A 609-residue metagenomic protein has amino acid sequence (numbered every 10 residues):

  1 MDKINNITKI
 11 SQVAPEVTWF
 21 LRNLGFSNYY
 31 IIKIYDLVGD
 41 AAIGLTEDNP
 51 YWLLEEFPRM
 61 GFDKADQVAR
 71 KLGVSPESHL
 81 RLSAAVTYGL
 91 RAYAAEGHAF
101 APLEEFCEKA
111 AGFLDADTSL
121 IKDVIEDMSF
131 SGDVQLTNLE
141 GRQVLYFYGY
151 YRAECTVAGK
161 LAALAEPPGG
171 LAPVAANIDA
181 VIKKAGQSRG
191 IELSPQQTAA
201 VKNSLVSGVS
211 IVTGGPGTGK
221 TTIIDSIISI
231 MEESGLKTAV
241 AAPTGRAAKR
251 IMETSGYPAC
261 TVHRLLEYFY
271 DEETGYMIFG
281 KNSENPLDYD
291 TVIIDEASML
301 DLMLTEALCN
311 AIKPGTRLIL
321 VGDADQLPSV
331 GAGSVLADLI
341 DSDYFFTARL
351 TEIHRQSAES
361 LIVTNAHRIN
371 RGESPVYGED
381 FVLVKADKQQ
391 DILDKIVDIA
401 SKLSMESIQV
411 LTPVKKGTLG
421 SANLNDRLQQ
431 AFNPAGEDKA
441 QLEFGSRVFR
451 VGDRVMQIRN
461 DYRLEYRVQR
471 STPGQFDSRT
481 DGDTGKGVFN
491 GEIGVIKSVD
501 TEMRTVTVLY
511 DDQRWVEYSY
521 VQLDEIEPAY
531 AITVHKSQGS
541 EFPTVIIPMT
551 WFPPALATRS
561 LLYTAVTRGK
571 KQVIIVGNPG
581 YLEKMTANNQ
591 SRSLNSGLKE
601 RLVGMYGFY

Functional and structural regions predicted by a protein language model:
M1-A176: Accessory, non-ATPase domains that flank or precede helicase/AAA+ motor cores in DNA-metabolism machines
A176-P195: N-terminal pre-Walker A segment at the start of P-loop NTPase domains
G190-V206: N-terminal pre-P-loop "Q-motif" helix
S210-M252, V321, F381-K388, D398-T418 (+1 more regions): Conserved RecA-like ASCE P-loop NTPase motor core of nucleic-acid helicases/translocases
S226, I230, S234-L236, P243-T254 (+6 more regions): Conserved helicase motor core of SF1/SF2 NTP-dependent helicases
K313, V448-D453, F489, S537: Residue-level recognition of short, solvent-exposed, well-ordered loop/turn junctions that link secondary-structure
A324-K486, K497, Y609: Conserved helicase motor core of P-loop NTPases
G482-K486, N490-Y609: C-terminal accessory regions
